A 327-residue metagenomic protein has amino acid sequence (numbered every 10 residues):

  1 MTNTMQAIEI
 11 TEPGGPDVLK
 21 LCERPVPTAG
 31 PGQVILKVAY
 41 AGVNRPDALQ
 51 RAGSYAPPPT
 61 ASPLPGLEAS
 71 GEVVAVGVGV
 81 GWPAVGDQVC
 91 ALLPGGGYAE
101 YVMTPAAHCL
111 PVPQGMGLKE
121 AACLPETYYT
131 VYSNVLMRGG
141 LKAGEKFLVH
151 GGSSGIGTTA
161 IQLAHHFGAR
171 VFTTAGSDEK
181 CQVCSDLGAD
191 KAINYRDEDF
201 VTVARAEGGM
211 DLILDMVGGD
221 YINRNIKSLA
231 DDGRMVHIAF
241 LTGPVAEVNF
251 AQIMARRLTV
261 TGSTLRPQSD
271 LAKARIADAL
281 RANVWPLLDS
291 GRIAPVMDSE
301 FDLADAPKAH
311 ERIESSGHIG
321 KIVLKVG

Functional and structural regions predicted by a protein language model:
T2-N3, K273-G327: C-terminal hydrophobic helical "lid"/dimerization subdomain of Rossmann-like NAD(P)H-dependent oxidoreductases
P25-G42, S54-G96: Glycine-rich beta-strand-centered segment in the early N-terminal region that forms part of a ligand/cofactor-binding
L49, T60, A75, Q88-S153: NAD(P)H dinucleotide-binding glycine-rich loop of Rossmann-like/cofactor-binding domains, especially the beta1-alpha1
Q88, K146, R170, G233-R234 (+1 more regions): Short glycine-centered segments of the SAM/dcSAM-binding site in methyltransferase folds
A122-D197: Mid-domain Rossmann-like dinucleotide-binding core that forms the NAD(H)/NADP(H) cofactor-binding site
D199-G208: Short amphipathic alpha-helix with an adjacent loop that forms part of the alpha/beta core around
D220-I293, K325-G327: Glycine-rich phosphate-binding loop and adjacent beta-alpha segment of Rossmann(oid) nucleotide-cofactor-binding
